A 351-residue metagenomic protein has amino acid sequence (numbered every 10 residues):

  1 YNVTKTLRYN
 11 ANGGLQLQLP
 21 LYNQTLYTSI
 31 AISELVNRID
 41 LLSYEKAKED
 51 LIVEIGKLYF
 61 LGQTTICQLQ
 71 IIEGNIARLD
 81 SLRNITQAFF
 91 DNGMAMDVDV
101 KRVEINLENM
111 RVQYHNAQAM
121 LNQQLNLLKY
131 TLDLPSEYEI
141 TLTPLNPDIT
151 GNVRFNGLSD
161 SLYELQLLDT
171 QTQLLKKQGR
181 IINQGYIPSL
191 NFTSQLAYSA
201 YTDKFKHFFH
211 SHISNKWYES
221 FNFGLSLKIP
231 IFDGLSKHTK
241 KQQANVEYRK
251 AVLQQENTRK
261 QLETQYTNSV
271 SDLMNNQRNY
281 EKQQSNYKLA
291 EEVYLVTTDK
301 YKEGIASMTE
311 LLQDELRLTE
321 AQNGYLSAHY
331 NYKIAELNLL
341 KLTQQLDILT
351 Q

Functional and structural regions predicted by a protein language model:
Y1, E104, L134-S199, K204 (+1 more regions): Amphipathic alpha-helical coiled-coil scaffold segments and their short linker/junction regions
Y1-K57, L190, S194: Short flexible linkers and secondary-structure junctions
Y1-L15, D148-I149, T193-I229: Small/polar, glycine/serine/threonine/aspartate-rich low-complexity segments that form flexible
L21-K48, V98, R102, N183-I187 (+1 more regions): Sec/SRP-type N-terminal targeting helices
A47, L51-Q70, A88, Q124 (+3 more regions): Amphipathic alpha-helical coiled-coil segments
K48-S161, D272, N276: Periplasmic alpha-helical coiled-coil/stalk elements that build and connect Gram-negative outer-membrane
V112-H115, A119, L196, Y201-D203 (+5 more regions): Outer-membrane beta-barrel domain signature
